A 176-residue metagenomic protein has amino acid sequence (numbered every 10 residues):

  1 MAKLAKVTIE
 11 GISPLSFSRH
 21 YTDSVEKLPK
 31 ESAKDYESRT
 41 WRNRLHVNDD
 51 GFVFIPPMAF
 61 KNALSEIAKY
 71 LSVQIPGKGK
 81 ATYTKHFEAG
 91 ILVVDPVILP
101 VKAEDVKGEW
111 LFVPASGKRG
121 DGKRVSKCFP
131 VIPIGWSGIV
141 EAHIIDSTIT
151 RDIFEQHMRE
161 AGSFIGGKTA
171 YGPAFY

Functional and structural regions predicted by a protein language model:
M1-Y176: RNA-interacting cores
